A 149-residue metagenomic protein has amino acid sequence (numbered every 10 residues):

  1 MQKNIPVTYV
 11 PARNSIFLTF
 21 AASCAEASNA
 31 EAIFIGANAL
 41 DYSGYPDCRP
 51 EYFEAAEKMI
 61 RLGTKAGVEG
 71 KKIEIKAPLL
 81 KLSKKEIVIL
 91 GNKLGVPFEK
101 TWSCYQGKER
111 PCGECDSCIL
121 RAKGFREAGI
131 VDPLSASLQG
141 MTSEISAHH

Functional and structural regions predicted by a protein language model:
M1-H149: Nucleotide-activated chemistry modules centered on ATP-dependent adenylation/adenylyltransferase
